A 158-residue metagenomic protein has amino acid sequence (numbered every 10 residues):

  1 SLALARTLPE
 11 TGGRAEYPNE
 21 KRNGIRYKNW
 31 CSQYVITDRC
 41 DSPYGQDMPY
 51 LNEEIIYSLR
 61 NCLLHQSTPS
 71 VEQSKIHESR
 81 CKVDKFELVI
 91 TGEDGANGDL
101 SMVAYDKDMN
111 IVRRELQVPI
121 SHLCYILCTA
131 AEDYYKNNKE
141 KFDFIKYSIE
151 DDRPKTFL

Functional and structural regions predicted by a protein language model:
S1-D41: Short, contiguous, well-structured surface segments enriched in hydrophobic/aromatic residues
R14-A15, R80-T91, Y147-K155: Short amphipathic alpha-helical patches
A15-N19, S70, N137, K141: Generic macromolecular interface patches on structured domains
N19, G24, E72, S79-R80 (+1 more regions): Generic preference for flexible, low-structure residues
G24-Y27, C31, E54, V83 (+4 more regions): Generic intrinsically disordered, low-complexity segments enriched for polar/acidic and small residues
N29, I36, L88, K107 (+3 more regions): Intrinsically disordered, low-complexity regions enriched in small/polar residues
R39-G98, M102-Y134: Long, charged low-complexity segments
A130-L158: Charged phosphate-binding loop/patch that engages nucleotide di/tri-phosphates or the phosphate backbone of nucleic
